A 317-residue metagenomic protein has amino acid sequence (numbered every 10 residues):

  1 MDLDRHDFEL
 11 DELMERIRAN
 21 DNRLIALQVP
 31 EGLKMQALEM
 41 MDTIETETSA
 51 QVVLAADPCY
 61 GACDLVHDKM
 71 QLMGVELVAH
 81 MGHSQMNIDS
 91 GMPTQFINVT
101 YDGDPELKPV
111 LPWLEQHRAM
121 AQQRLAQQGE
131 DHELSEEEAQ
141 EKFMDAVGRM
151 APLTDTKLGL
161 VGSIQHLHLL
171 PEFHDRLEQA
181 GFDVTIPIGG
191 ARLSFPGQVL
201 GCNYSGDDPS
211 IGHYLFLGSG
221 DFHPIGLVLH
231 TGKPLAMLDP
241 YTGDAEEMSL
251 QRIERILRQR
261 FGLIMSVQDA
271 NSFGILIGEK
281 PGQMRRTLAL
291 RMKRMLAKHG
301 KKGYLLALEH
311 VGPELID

Functional and structural regions predicted by a protein language model:
M1-L77, G82, D104: Metallocofactor- and cofactor-centric catalytic cores in central/energy metabolism, strongly enriched
D4-E9, M92-T156, V161, Q165 (+1 more regions): Ser/Thr/Gly-rich flexible loops in soluble cytosolic domains mediating phosphotransfer, phosphorylation
H6-D7, V29-L38, P58-A62, M81-N87 (+8 more regions): Gly/Ser/Thr-rich loops at beta-strand to alpha-helix junctions that form or flank small-molecule/cofactor-binding
Q28-Q51, V161-I188, L276-Y304: Short, charged N-terminal beta->alpha structural module
E47-Q123, P196-S205: Cofactor- and metal-binding active-site motifs of prokaryotic enzymes that mediate redox/radical or nucleophilic
D57-G74, G189-S210, M248-F261, R286-T287 (+2 more regions): Glycine-rich, anion-gripping cofactor-binding loops and their flanking helix/strand elements in enzyme active sites
H166-H168, D175-G226: Loop-centered beta-sheet repeat module
L169, F173, F222-G303, P313-I316: Redox- and metal-dependent alpha/beta enzyme cores, enriched for Fe-S-associated oxidoreductases and cofactor-handling
